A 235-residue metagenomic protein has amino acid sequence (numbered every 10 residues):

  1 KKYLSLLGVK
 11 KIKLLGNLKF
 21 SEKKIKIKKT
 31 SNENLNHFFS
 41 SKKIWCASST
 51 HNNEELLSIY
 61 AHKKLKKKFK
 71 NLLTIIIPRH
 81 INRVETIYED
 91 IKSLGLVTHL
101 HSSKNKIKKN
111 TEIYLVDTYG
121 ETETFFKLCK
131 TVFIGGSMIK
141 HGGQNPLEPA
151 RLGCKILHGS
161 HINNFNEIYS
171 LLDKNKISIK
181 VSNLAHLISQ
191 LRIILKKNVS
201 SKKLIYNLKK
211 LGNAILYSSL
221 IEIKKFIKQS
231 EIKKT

Functional and structural regions predicted by a protein language model:
K1-T235: Nucleotide-activated sugar donor-binding and catalytic core shared by glycosyltransferases and related lipid-linked
